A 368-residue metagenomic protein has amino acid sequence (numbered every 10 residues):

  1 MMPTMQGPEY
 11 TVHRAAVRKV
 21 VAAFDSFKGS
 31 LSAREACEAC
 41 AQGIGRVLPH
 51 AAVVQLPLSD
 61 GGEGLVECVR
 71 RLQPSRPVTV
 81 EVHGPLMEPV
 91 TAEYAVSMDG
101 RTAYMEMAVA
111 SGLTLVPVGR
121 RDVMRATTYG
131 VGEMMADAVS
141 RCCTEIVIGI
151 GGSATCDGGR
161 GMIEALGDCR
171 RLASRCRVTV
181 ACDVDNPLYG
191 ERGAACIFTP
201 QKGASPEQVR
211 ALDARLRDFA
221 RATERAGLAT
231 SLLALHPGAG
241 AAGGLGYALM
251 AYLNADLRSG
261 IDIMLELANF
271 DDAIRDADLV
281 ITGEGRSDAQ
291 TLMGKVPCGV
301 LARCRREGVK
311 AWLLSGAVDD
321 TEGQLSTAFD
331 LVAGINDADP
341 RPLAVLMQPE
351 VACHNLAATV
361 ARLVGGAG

Functional and structural regions predicted by a protein language model:
P3-G368: N-terminal loops that bind phosphate or other acidic moieties and the adjacent beta-alpha structural core
